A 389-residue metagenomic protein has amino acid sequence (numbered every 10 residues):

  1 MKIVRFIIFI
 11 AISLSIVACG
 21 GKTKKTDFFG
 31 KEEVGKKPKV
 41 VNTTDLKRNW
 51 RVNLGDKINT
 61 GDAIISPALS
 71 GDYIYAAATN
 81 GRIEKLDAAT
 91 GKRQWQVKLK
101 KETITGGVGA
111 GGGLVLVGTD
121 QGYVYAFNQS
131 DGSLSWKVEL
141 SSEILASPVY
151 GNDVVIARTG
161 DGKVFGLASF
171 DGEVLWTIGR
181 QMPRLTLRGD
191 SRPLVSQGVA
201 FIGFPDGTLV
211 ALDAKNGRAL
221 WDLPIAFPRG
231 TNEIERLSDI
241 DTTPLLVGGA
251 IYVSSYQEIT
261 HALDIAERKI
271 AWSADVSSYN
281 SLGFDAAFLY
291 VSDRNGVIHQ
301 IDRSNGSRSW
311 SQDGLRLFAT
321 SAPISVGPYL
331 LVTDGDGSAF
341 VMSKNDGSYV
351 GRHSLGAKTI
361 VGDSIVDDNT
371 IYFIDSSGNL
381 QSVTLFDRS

Functional and structural regions predicted by a protein language model:
M1-I7: Bacterial N-terminal signal peptides that target proteins for export
S15-A18: C-terminal motif of bacterial Sec signal peptides marking the signal peptidase cleavage site
T23-F28, E32, N42-A68, R93-G111 (+7 more regions): Extracytoplasmic beta-rich repeat domains
A78-T79, T119, T159-G160, F204-P205 (+4 more regions): Structural signature of WD-repeat beta-propellers
D87-T90, N128-D131, A168-D171, A214-N216 (+4 more regions): Short loop/turn segments that connect beta-strands within beta-propeller blades
V291-Q300, S307-V341: Loop/turn-rich, solvent-exposed surfaces of beta-rich toroidal or solenoidal domains
